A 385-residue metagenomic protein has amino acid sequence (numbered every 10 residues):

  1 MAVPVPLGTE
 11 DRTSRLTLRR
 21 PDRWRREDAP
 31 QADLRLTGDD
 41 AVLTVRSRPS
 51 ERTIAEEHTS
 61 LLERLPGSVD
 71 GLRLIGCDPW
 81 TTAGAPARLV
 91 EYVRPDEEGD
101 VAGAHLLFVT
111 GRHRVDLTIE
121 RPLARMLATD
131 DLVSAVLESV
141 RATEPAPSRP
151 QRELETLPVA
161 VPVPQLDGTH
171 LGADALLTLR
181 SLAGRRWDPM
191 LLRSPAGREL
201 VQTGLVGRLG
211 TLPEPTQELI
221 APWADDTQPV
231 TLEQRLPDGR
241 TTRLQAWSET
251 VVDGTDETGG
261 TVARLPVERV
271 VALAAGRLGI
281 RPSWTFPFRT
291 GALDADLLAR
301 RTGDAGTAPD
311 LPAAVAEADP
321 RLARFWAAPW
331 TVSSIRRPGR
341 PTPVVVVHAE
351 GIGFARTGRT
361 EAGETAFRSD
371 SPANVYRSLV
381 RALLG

Functional and structural regions predicted by a protein language model:
A2-S68, D78, G99: Secretory pathway targeting signatures of secreted, lumenal, and periplasmic proteins
D22-W24, L117-R152, D370-G385: Surface-exposed amphipathic alpha-helical segments
P30-Q31, G99-H105, R240-T241, G339-T342: Short, surface-exposed coil-to-beta transition loops
S60-T110, S134: Signature of long, low-cysteine stretches enriched in small and polar/charged residues
R88-D96, T231-R235, S333-R336: Short beta-strand segments that buttress and anchor functional surface loops
A146-V201, L205-T211, P215-Q217: Short, amphipathic alpha-helical interface elements at domain boundaries that mediate macromolecular binding
T169, R193, T203, G207-G276: Accessory beta->alpha helical hairpin/"wing" motif in late/C-terminal subdomains of nucleic-acid enzymes
D174, T178, V271, R277-G385: Long, compositionally biased intrinsically disordered terminal regions
